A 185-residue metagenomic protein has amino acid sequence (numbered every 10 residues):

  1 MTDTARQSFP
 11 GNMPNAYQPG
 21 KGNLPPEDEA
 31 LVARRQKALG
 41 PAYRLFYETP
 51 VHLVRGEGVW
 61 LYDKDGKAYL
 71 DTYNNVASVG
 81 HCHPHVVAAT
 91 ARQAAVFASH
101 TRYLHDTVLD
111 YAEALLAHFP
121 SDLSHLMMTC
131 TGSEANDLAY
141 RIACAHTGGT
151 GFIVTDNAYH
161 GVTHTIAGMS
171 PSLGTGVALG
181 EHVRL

Functional and structural regions predicted by a protein language model:
D3-E57, N75: Active-site-adjacent loop/helix segments that line or gate small-molecule/cofactor pockets in enzymes
L24, D28, V54, G58 (+6 more regions): Generic structural signal for well-ordered, non-membrane alpha-helical segments in soluble metabolic enzymes
A33, Y69, N74-H105, D110-M128: Glycine-rich phosphate-binding segment of PLP-dependent enzymes
L53, V79, A167-M169: Short clusters of hydrophobic/aromatic residues that line enzyme substrate/ligand-binding pockets
Y62-D63: Hydrophobic alpha-helical segments, especially N-terminal targeting/anchoring helices
A114-L185: PLP-dependent aspartate aminotransferase-fold enzymes
